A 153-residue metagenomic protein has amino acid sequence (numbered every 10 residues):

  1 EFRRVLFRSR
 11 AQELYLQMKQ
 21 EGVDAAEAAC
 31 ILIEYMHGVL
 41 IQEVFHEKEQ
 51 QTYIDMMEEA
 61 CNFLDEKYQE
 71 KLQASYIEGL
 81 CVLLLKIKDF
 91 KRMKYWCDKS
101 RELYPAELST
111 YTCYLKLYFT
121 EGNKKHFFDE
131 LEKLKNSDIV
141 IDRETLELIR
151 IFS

Functional and structural regions predicted by a protein language model:
E1-L6: Short, small-residue-biased leader/transition segments that mark boundaries at the very start of proteins
F7-K19, H46-K67, F90-R101, K124-D138: Alpha-helical repeat scaffolds
V23, Q69-K71, P105, I139: Short coil turns that delineate tetratricopeptide repeat
D24-F45, E70-V82: Amphipathic alpha-helical repeat scaffolds of TPR domains
A26, A74, L108-S109, D142: Helix-start (N-cap) detector for alpha-helical repeat units in TPR-like alpha-solenoids, especially tetratricopeptide
I31-E34, G38, G79, C113-K116 (+1 more regions): "A position-specific structural signal for the A-helix of alpha-solenoid helical repeats
G38-I41, K86, T120, F152: Register position in tetratricopeptide repeats
I77-L84, W96, Y114-Y118: TPR/Sel1-like alpha-solenoid repeat signature
